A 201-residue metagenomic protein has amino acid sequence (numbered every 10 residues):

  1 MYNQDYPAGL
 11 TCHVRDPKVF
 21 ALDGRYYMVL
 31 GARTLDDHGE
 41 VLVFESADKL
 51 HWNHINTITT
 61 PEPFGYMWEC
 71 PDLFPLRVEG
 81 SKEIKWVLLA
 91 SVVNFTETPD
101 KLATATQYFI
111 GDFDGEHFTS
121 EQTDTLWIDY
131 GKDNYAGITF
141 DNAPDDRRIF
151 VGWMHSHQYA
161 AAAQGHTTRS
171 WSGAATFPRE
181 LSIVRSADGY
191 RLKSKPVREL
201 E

Functional and structural regions predicted by a protein language model:
M1-A21, N53-P75, E116-Y135, E199-L200: Surface loop/turn signatures of beta-propeller and other carbohydrate-active proteins
K18, G24, G31-V41: Conserved, charged catalytic cores of large soluble enzymes
R25-M28, S81-L88, D146-F150: Entry beta-strands of beta-propeller and related beta-repeat scaffolds
A32-T34, V92-N94, M154-S156: Residue-level signature of beta-propeller blades and closely related beta-rich strand-turn architectures in secreted
R33-L35, F64, E97-A103, R169-S172: Short consensus segments that form the blades of beta-propeller domains, in both extracellular/periplasmic
D37-L42, T96-I110, Y159-A161, F177: Structural motif
E45-S46: Conserved Ser/Thr-centered positions that define the repeating blades of beta-propeller domains
G80, I110-E201: Beta-rich accessory regions
